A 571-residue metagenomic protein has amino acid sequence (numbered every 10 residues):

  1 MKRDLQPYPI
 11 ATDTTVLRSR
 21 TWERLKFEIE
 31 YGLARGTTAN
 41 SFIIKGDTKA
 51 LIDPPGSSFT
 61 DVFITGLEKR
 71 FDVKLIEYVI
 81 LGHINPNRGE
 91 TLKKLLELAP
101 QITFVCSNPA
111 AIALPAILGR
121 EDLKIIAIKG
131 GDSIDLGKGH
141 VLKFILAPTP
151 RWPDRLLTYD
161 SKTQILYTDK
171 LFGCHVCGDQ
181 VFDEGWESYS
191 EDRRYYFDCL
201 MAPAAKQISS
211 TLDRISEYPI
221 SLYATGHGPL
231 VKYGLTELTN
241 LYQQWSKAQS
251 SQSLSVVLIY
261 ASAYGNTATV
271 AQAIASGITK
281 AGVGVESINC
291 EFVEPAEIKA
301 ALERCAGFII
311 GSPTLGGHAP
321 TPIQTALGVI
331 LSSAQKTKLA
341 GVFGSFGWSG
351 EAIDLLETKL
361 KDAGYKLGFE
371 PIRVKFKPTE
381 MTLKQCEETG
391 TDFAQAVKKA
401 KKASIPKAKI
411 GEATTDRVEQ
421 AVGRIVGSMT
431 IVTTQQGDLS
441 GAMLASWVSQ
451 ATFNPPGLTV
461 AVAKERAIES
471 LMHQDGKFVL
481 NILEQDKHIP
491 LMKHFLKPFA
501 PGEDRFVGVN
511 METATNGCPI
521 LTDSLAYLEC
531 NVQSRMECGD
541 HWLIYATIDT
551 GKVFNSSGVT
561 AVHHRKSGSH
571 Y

Functional and structural regions predicted by a protein language model:
Q6, G178, S188-Y223, P229-L230 (+2 more regions): FMN-binding flavodoxin-like domain, especially the glycine-rich phosphate-binding loop
P7-K69, L157-D160, Q164-T168, T267: Conserved beta-strand hairpin/beta-sheet module of binuclear metal-dependent hydrolase folds, prominently
P9-T12, C106-R155, A204, S210-T211: Metallo-beta-lactamase
D47, S58-V105: Active-site metal-binding motif and surrounding structural segment of the metallo-beta-lactamase
I52-P54, I76-I84, F104-N108, L166-K170 (+1 more regions): Active-site neighborhood of phospho(di)ester-bond hydrolases with catalytic His/Asp-centered motifs
V73, K299-E303, M472: A short, aliphatic-rich alpha-helical micro-motif
L136, V141-G234: Metallo-beta-lactamase
A403-Y571: Basic, polyanion-binding surface patches
